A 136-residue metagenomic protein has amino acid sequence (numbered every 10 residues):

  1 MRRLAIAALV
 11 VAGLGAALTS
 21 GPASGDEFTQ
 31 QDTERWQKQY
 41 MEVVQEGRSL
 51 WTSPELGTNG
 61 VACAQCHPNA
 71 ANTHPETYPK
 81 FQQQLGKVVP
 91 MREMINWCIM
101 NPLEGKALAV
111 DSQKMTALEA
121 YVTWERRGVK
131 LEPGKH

Functional and structural regions predicted by a protein language model:
M1-A8: Bacterial N-terminal signal peptides that target proteins for export
A17-S20: N-terminal signal peptide c-region/cleavage motif recognized by signal peptidases
G25-E55, L103-E104: Electrostatic cytochrome c docking/interface patches
V43-E46, A62, K87, M91 (+2 more regions): Stable alpha-helical elements in mature extracytoplasmic
W51-E55, H67-A70, C98-L103, V122-V129: Sec/Tat-exported extracytoplasmic proteins
N59-A70, L118: The canonical Cys-X-X-Cys-His
P79-K87: Short cysteine/histidine-rich metal-coordination sites, predominantly Zn2+-binding motifs
E93-M94, E104-H136: C-terminal capping alpha-helices of c-type cytochrome domains
